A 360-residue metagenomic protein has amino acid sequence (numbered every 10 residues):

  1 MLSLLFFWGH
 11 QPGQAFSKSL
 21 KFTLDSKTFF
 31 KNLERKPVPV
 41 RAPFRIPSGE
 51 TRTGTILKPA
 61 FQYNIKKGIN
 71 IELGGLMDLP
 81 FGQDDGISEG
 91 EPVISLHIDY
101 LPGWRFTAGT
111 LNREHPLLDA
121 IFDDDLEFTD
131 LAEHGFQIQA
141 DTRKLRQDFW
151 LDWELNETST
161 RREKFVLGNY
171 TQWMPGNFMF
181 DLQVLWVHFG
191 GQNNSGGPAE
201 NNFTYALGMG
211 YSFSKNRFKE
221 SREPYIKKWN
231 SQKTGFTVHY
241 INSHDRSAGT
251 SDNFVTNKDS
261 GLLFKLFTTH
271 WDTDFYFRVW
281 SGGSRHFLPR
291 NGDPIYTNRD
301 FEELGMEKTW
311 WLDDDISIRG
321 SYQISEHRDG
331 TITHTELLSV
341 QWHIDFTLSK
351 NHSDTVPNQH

Functional and structural regions predicted by a protein language model:
S26-T28, V40-F44, I69-F81, F106-A108 (+5 more regions): Transmembrane beta-strand segments that form the barrel wall of outer-membrane beta-barrel proteins
G49-L57, G86-P92, D130-H134, R161-L167 (+4 more regions): Residues that define the transmembrane beta-barrel architecture of outer-membrane proteins
L57-Y63, I94-Y100, F136-A140, N169-W173 (+4 more regions): Residues on the lipid-exposed face of transmembrane beta-strands in outer-membrane beta-barrel proteins
Q62, I69-E154, R278: Outer membrane beta-barrel
N64-G68, D99-G103, T142-L145, M174-F178 (+5 more regions): Outer-membrane beta-barrel channels and translocator barrels
P116-D123, G249-N257, K265-F267, W271-S321: Outer membrane beta-barrel transmembrane domains
Q139-L266: Signature for the C-terminal beta-barrel architecture of outer-membrane proteins
I332-H360: Outer-membrane beta-barrel "beta-signal"
